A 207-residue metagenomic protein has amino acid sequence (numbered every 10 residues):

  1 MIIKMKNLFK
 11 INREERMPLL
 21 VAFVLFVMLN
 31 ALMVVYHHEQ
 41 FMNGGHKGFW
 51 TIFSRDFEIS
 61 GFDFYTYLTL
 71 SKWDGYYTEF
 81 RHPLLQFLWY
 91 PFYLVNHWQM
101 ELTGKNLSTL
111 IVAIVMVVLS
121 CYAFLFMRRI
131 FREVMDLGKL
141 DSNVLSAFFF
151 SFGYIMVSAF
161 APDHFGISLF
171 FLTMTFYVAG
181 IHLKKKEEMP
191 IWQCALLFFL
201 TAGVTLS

Functional and structural regions predicted by a protein language model:
M1-R13: Short, Lys/Arg-rich, polar N-terminal cytosolic tail immediately upstream of the first transmembrane signal-anchor
N12-D74: Transmembrane signal-anchor helices characteristic of membrane glycosylation enzymes that use polyprenol
K72-N106: Short hydrophobic/aromatic helix or loop-helix immediately within or flanking a transmembrane segment in polytopic
Q99-Y122: Loop-to-helix entry region of an early transmembrane alpha helix in multi-pass inner-membrane enzymes
L125-S151: Transmembrane-helix signature of polytopic, membrane-embedded enzymes that assemble or transfer cell-envelope glycans
F160-G166: Short acidic/glycine- and proline-prone juxtamembrane loop motifs at membrane-interface regions of multi-pass membrane
I167-K184: Specific aromatic-rich, kink-prone transmembrane helix
P190-S207: Membrane-interface alpha helices of multi-pass inner-membrane proteins
